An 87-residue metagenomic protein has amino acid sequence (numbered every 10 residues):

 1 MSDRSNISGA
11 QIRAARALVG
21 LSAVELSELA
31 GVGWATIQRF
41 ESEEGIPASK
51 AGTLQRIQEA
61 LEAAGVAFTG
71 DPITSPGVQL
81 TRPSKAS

Functional and structural regions predicted by a protein language model:
M1-A17: A short, Lys/Arg-rich alpha-helix, primarily the initiator
S5, V19, K50-T53: Short, conserved glycine- and acidic-residue-centered signature motifs in active-site or ligand-binding loops
I12-E25, K85: Short basic helix-loop element that most often maps to the first helix and adjoining turn of HTH DNA-binding modules
A15, L29, F40: Residues in the recognition helix of alpha-helical DNA-binding motifs
V32-S49: Recognition helix of helix-turn-helix/homeodomain-like DNA-binding domains that insert into the DNA major groove
A51-F68: DNA major-groove recognition helix of helix-turn-helix/homeodomain DNA-binding modules
A63-S87: Short, charged recognition helix plus adjacent turn of helix-turn-helix-like nucleic-acid-binding domains
